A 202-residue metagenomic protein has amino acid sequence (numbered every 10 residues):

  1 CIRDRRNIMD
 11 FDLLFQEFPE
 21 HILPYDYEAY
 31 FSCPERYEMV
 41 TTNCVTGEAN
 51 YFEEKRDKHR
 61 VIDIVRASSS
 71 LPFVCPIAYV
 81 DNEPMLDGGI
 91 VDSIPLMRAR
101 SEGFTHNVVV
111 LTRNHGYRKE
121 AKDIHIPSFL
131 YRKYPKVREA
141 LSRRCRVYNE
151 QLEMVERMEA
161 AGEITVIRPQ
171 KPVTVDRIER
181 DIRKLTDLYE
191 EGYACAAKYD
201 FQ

Functional and structural regions predicted by a protein language model:
R3-Q202: Patatin-like phospholipase
